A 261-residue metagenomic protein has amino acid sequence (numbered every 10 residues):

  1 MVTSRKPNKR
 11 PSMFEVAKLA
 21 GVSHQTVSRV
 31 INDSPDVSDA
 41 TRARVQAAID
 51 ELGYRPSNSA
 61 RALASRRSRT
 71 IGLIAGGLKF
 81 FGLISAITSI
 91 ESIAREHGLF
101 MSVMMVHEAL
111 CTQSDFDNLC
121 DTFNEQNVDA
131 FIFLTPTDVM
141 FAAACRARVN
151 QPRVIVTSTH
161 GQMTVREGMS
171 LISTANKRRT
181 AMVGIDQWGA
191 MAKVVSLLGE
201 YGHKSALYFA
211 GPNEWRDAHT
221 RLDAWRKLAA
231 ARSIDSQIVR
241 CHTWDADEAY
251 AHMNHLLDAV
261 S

Functional and structural regions predicted by a protein language model:
M1-K6, E51, S89-S102, E108 (+3 more regions): Bacterial carbohydrate/catabolite-sensing allosteric modules
M1-R69: N-terminal helix-turn-helix DNA-binding module of bacterial transcription factors
P7-P11, D36, A40, N58 (+10 more regions): Residues at secondary-structure transition points
L19, T26-R29, L63-K79, S85 (+3 more regions): Short beta-strand segments enriched in small/hydrophobic residues
I31, G77, M105, H242-T243: Short loop or secondary-structure boundary microenvironments that flank and position key functional residues
Y54-T122, Q126-F133, R226: Amphipathic helical "hinge" segments at domain boundaries
P136-D138: Short glycine-rich anion-binding loops that position phosphate/pyrophosphate groups of nucleotides and phosphorylated
